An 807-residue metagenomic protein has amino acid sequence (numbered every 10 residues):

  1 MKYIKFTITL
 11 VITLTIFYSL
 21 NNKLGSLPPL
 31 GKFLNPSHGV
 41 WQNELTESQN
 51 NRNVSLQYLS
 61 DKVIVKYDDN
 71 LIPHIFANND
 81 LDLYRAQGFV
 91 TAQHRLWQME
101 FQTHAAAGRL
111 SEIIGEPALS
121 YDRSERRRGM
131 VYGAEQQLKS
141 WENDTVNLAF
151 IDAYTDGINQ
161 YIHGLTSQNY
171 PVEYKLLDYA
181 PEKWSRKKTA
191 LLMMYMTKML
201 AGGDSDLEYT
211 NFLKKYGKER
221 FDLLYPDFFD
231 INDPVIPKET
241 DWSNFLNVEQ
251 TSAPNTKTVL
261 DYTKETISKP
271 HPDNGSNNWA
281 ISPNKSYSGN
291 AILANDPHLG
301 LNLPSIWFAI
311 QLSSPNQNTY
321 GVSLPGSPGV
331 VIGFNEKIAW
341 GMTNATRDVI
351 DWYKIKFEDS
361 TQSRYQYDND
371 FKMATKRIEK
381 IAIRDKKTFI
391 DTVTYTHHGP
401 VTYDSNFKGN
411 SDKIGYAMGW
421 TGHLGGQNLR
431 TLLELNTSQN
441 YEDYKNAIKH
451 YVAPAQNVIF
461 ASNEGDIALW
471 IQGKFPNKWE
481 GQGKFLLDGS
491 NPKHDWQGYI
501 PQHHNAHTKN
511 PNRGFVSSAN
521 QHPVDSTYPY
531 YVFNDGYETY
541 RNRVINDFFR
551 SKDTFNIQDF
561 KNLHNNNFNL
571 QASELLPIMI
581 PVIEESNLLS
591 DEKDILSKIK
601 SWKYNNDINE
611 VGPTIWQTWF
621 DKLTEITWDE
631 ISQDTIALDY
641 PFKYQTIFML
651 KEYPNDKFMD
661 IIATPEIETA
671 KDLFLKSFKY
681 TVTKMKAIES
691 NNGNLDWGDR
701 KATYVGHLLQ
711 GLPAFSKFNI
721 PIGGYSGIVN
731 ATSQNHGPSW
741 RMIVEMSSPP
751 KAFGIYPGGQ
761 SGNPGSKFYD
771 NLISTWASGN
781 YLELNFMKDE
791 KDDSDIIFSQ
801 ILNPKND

Functional and structural regions predicted by a protein language model:
K2-I292, P297-G300, N316, G321: Substrate-recognition/specificity elements adjacent to catalytic centers across diverse enzyme folds
D82-A118, G341-T392, K493-H494, G498-R541 (+2 more regions): Gly/Pro-rich active-site capping loops and adjacent beta-alpha segments that organize cofactor/substrate pockets
L83-Q87, G133-A149, L429-L435, Y528-D535 (+3 more regions): Second-shell loop/turn segments in exported
A106, A134, N147-G157, L303 (+8 more regions): Stable alpha-helical elements in mature extracytoplasmic
H271-D273, S314-L324, G329, G333-I338 (+1 more regions): Glycine- and hydrophobic-rich flexible loops that cap the catalytic core of alpha/beta enzyme folds
F407, I414, A453-K552, N605 (+3 more regions): Hydrophobic alpha-helical segments
Y531, D535-D594, F674-D807: Terminal end segments
T618-K701: Charged, long alpha-helical assembly modules
